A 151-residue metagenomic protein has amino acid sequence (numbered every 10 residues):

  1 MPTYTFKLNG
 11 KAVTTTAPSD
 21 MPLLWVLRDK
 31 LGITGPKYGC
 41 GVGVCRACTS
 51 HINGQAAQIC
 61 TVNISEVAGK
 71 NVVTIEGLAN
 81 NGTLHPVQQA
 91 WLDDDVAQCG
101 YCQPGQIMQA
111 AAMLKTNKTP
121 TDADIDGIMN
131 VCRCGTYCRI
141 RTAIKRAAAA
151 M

Functional and structural regions predicted by a protein language model:
M1-M151: Signature of N-terminal electron-transfer/Fe-S-associated modules in redox systems
